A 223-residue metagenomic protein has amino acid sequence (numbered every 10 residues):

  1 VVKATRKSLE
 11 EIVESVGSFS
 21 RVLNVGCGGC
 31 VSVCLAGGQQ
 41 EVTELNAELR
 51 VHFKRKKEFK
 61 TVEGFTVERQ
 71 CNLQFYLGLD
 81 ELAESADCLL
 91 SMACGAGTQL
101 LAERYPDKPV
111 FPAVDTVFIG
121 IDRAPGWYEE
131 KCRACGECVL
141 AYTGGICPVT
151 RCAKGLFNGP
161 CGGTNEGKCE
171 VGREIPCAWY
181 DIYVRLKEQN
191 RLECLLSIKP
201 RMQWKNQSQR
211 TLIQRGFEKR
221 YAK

Functional and structural regions predicted by a protein language model:
V1-G64, L77-L89, E103-P112, T116-Y142 (+1 more regions): Iron-sulfur (Fe-S) cluster-binding modules
E63-C71: Short beta->alpha junction loops
S91-G95: N-terminal glycine-rich "phosphate-gripper" loop used for MgATP/nucleotide binding and carboxylate activation
G97-L100: Short, well-ordered alpha-helical microsegments
